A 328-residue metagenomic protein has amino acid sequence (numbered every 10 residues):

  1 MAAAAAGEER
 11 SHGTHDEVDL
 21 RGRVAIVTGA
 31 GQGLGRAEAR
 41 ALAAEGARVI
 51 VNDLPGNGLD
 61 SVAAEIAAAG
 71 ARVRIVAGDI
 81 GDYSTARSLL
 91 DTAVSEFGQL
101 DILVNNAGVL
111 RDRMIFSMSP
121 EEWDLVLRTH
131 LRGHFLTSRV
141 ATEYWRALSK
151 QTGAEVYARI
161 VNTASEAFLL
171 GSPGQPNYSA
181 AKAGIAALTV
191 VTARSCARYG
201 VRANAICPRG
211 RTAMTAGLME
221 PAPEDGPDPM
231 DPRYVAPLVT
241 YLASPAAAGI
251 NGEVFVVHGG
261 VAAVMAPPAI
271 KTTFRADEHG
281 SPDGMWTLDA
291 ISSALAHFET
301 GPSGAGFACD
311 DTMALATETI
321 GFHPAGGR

Functional and structural regions predicted by a protein language model:
E17-I50: Canonical Rossmann dinucleotide-binding motif of NAD(H)/NADP(H)-dependent dehydrogenases/reductases, specifically
E38, E45, L170, S179 (+3 more regions): Active-site-adjacent segment of SDR/Rossmann-fold oxidoreductases
G56-N57, A77-S88, P120: The beta1-alpha1 cofactor-binding region of Rossmann-like NAD(H)/NADP(H)-dependent oxidoreductases
M114-I115, E122-L127: Substrate-binding pocket helix/loop in short-chain dehydrogenase/reductase
S138, A181: Active-site helix of classical SDR
S165: Residue(s) in the substrate-gating loop at a strand-loop-helix junction that position the organic substrate next
A205, D225-G327: C-terminal helical subdomain
